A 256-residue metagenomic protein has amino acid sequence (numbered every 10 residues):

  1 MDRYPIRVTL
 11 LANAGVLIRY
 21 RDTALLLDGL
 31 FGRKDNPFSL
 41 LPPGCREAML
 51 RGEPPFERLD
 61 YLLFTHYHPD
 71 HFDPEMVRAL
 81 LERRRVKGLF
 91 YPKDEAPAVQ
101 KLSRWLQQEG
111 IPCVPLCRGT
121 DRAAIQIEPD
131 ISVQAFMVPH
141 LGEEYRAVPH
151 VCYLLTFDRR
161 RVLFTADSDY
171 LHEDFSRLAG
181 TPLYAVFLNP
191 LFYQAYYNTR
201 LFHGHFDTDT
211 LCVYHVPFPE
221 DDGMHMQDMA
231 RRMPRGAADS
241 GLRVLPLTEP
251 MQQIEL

Functional and structural regions predicted by a protein language model:
M1-G52, A147-D167: Conserved beta-strand hairpin/beta-sheet module of binuclear metal-dependent hydrolase folds, prominently
M1-R3, D130-V138: Short Pro/Gly-enriched beta-strand edge/turn motifs at strand-loop
A14, K34, Y67-P74, E95-Q100 (+4 more regions): Active-site environment of divalent metal-dependent phosphoester hydrolases
T23-L63, Y67, P74-A79, D169-T181: Pre-active-site segment of Zn-dependent metallo-hydrolases
L26-D28, R58-D70, L89-K93, L163-S168 (+4 more regions): Active-site neighborhood of phospho(di)ester-bond hydrolases with catalytic His/Asp-centered motifs
L50-A123: Active-site HxH/HxHxD metal-binding segment of metal-dependent hydrolases
E75, P139-H205: Active-site-proximal loop/helix segments of hydrolase catalytic cores
S103-I131, R177-G180, R200-L256: Binuclear metal-ion centers of metallo-dependent hydrolases, dominated by the metallo-beta-lactamase
